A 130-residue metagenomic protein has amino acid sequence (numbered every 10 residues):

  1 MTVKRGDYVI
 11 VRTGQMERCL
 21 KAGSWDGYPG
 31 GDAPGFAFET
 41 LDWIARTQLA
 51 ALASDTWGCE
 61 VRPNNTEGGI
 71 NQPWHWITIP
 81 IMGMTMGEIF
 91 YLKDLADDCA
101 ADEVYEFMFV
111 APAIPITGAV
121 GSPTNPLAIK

Functional and structural regions predicted by a protein language model:
M1-K130: Active-/binding-site microenvironments in catalytic and ligand-binding cores
